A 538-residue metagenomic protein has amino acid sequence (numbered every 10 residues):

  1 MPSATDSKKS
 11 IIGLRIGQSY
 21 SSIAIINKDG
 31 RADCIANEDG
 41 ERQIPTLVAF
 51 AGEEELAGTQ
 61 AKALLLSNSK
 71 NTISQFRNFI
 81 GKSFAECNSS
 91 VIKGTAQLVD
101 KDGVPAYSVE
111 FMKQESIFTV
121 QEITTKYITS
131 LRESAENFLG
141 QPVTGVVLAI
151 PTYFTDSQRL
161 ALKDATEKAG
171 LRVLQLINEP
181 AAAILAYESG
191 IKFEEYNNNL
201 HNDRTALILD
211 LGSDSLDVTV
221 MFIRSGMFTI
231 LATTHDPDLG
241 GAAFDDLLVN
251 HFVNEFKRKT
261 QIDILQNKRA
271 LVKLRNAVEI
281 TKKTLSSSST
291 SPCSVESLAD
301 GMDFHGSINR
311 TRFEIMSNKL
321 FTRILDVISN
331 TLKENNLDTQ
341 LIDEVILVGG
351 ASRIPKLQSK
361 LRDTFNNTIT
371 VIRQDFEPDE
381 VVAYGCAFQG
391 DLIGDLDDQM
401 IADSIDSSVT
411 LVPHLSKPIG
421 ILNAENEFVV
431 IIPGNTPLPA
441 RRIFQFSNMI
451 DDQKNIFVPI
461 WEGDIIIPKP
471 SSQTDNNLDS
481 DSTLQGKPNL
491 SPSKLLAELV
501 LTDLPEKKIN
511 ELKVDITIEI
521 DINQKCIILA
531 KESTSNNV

Functional and structural regions predicted by a protein language model:
M1-N88, V99, M112-I117, Q121 (+2 more regions): Oxyanion-binding/catalytic loops of NTP- or PPi-dependent enzymes
C87-P105: Conserved Walker-type P-loop NTP-binding/catalytic site
